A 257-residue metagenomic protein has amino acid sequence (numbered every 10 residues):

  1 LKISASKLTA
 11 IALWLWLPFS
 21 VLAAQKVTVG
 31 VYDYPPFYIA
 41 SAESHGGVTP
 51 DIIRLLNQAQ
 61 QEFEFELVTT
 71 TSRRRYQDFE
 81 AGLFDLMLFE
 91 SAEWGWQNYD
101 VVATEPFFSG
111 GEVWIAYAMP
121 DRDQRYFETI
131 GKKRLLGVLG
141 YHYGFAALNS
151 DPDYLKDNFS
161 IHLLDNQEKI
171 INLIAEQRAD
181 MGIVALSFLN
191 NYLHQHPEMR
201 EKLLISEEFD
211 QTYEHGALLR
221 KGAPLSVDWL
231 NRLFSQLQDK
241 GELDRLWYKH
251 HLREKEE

Functional and structural regions predicted by a protein language model:
T9-S20: Bacterial N-terminal signal peptides
A24-Y99, L163, L230, K240 (+1 more regions): Extracytoplasmic small-molecule ligand-binding "clamshell" domains of the periplasmic binding protein/Venus flytrap
V31-P35, S109-V113, E198-S235, R253-E257: Periplasmic-binding protein-like
Y34-P35, E43-L55, A118-L155, S187: Bilobed "Venus flytrap"/periplasmic-binding protein-like clamshell domains and structurally analogous long
P50-Q60, F127-R134, L139-Y141, G216-E254: Extended ligand-binding regions for polar small-molecule ligands
I53-E62, E105, G131, L139-L164 (+2 more regions): Ligand-binding cleft/hinge of the Venus flytrap
A59, R73-F84, T129, Q167-F188: Short helices/loops that flank or line small-molecule/ion binding pockets
L67-I130, H142-Y143, S206-F209: Acidic, polar ligand-binding/catalytic clefts
